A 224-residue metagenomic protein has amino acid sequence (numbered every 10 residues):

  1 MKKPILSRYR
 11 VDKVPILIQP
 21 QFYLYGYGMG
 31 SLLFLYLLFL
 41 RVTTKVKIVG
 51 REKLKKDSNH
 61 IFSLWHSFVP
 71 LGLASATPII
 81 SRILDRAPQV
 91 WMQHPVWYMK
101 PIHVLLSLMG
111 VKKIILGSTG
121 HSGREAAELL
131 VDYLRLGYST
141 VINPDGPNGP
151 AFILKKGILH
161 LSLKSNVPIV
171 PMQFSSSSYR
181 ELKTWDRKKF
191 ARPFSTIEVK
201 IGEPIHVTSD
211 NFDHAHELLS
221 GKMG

Functional and structural regions predicted by a protein language model:
K2-I80, R86-A87, V104, R192-S195 (+1 more regions): Membrane-anchoring hydrophobic helices of lipid-metabolizing enzymes
D12, F152-N211: A cross-family acyltransferase "interaction/gating" segment
G26-V49, V90-R135: Membrane-interfacial amphipathic helices and adjacent loop/beta segments that form the lipid-substrate binding surface
D57-H121, S165, R180: Catalytic core of membrane glycerolipid acyltransferases/transacylases, capturing the structured, soluble-facing
K113-I114, T140, I169: Hydrophobic beta-strand scaffold residues
G117, N143, P171-F174: Generic beta-sheet signal
G120-R124, A151, F212: A conditional alpha-helix N-cap/helix-loop micro-motif detector
L129-L161, S165: Catalytic-site beta-strand/loop segments enriched in glycine and acidic/polar residues
